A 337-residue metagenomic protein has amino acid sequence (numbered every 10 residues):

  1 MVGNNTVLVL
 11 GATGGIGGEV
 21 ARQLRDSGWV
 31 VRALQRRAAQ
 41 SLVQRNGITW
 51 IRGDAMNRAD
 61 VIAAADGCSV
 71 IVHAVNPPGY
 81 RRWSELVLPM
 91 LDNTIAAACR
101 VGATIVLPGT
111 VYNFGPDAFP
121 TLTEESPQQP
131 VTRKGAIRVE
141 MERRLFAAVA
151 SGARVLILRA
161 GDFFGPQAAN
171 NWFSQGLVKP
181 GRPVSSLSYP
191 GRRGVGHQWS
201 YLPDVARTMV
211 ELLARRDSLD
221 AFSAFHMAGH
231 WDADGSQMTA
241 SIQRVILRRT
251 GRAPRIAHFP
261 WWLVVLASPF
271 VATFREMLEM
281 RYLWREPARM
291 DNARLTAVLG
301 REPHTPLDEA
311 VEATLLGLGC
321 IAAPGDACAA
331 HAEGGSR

Functional and structural regions predicted by a protein language model:
V2, T6-S27: N-terminal Rossmann NAD(P)H-binding glycine-rich loop of SDR-like oxidoreductase domains
V2-N4, G14, T208-M277, N292 (+2 more regions): Mid/C-terminal beta-alpha module of Rossmann-like enzyme folds, strongest in SDR-family dehydrogenases/epimerases
R37-V101: NAD(P)H-binding glycine-rich loop region in Rossmannoid oxidoreductase-like domains and their noncatalytic homologs
S84-L88, V131-R143, N171-Q175, Q198-W199 (+3 more regions): Short-chain dehydrogenase/reductase
L91-E140, L156: Conserved Rossmann-fold NAD(P)-dependent oxidoreductase catalytic core, especially the SDR/UDP-sugar
T110, R143-Q167: Conserved beta-loop-beta element that borders a ligand/cofactor-binding pocket
R133, G161-N171, G191-P203, D217 (+1 more regions): Glycine-rich "substrate-gating" loop/helix at the edge of Rossmann-like oxidoreductase active sites
K179-S200, E211, D220: A conserved pocket-lining segment of Rossmann-fold NAD(P)-dependent short-chain dehydrogenase/reductase
